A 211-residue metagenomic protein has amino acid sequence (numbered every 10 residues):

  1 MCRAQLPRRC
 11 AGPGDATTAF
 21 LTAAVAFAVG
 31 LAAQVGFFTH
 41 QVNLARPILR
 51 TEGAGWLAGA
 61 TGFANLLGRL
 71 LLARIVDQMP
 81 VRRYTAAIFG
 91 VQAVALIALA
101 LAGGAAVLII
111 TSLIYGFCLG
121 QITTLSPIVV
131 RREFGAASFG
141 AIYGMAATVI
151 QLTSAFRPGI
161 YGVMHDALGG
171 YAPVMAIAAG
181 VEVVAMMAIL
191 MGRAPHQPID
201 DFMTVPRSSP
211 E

Functional and structural regions predicted by a protein language model:
M1-R8, G192-E211: Intrinsic disorder in cytosolic terminal tails and internal cytosolic loops of multi-pass membrane transporters
T17-R74, R157: Extracytoplasmic gate region of multi-pass secondary transporters
Q41, Q121-F134: Intracellular juxtamembrane helix-capping segments at the cytosolic ends of symmetry-related transmembrane helices
A45-R46, I75-V76, I160-G169: Interfacial helix-cap and linker-helix signal at transmembrane-aqueous boundaries of multi-pass secondary transporters
R50-T51, V130-G140, G169: Paired intracellular helix-loop junctions of major facilitator superfamily
R83-A98: Structural signature of the two symmetry-related core transmembrane helices
A106-I114: Paired small-residue
P173-M191: Symmetry-related core transmembrane helices of the 12-TM Major Facilitator Superfamily/SLC fold
